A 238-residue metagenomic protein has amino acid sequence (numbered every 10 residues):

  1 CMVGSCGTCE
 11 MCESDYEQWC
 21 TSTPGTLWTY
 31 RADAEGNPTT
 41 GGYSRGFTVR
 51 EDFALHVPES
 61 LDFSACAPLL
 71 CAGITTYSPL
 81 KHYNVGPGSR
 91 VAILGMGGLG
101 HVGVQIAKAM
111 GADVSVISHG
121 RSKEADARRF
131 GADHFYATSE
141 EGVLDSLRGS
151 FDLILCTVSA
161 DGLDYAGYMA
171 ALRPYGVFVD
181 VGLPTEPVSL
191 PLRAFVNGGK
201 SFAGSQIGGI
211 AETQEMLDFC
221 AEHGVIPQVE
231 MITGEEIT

Functional and structural regions predicted by a protein language model:
C1-A54: Glycine-rich phosphate/adenylate-binding loop and adjacent beta-alpha elements of nucleotide- or dinucleotide-binding
E35-Y43, E59-K81, L94-V102: A glycine-rich, Thr/Ser-enriched phosphate-binding loop motif common to dinucleotide/cofactor-binding enzymes
K81-G86, A170: Glycine-rich helix-loop-beta junction characteristic of Rossmann-like nucleotide cofactor-binding loops
P87-M96, K108-A166: Adenosine-nucleotide cofactor-binding segment
R90, G176-V177, S201: Short glycine-centered segments of the SAM/dcSAM-binding site in methyltransferase folds
A166, I210-T238: C-terminal hydrophobic helical "lid"/dimerization subdomain of Rossmann-like NAD(P)H-dependent oxidoreductases
L172-P174: Helix-to-beta-strand junctions that scaffold the AdoMet/dcAdoMet cofactor pocket in Class I SAM-dependent enzymes
G182-G199, I210-F219: Rossmann-fold NAD(P)-binding glycine/threonine-rich loop
